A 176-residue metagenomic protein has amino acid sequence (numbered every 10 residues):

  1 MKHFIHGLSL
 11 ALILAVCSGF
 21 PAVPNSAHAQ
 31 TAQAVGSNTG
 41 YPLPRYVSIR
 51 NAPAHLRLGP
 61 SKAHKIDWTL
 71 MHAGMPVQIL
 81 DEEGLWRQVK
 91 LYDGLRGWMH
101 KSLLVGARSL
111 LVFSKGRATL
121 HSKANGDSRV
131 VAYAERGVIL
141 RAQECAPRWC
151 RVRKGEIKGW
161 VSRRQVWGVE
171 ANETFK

Functional and structural regions predicted by a protein language model:
M1-I5: Positively charged n-region of N-terminal signal peptides that target proteins for export
H6-G7, L43: Low-complexity, intrinsically disordered regions enriched in charged/polar residues
G7-A22: Bacterial N-terminal signal peptides
A27-L58, T69-A73, L80-E83, R87-L95 (+4 more regions): SH3-family beta-barrel domains
H64-K65, N125-S128: Short, solvent-exposed loop/turn positions at domain surfaces that link secondary-structure elements or cap domain
